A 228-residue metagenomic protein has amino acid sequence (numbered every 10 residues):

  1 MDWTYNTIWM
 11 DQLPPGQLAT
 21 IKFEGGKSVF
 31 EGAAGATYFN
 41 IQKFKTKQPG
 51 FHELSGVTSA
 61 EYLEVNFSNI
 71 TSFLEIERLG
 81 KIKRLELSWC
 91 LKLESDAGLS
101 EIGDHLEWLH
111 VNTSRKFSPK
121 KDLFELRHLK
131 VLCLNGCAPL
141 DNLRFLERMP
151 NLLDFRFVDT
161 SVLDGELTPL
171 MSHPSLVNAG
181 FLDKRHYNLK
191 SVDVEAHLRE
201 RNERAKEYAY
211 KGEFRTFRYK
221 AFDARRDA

Functional and structural regions predicted by a protein language model:
D2-S55, S59-T71, R78-E94, G98-D141 (+1 more regions): Concave beta-strand-loop units of leucine-rich repeat
